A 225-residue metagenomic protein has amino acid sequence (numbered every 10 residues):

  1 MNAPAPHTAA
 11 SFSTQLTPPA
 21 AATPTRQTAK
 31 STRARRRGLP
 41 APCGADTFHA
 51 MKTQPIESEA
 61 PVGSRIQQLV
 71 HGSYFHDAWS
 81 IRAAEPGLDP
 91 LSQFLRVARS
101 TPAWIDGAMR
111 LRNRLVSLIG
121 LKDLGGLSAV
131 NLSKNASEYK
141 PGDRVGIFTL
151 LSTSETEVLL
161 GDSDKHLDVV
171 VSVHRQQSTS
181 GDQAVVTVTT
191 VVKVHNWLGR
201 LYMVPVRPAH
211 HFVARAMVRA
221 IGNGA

Functional and structural regions predicted by a protein language model:
A3-A5, F12-A22: Residue-level detector of structural "landmarks"
T8-T14, R26, S31-R37: Low-acidity, Ser/Thr- and Arg-rich intrinsically disordered low-complexity segments
F48-N131: Hydrophobic ligand-binding cavity/cleft-lining segments
K52, S128-L132, K140-D143, F148-L151 (+1 more regions): Mature, function-bearing regions of proteins
S137-S180: Hydrophobic-ligand binding "helix-grip"
K165-V204: Beta-strand/loop substructures that line and gate deep hydrophobic ligand-binding cavities in soluble
Y202-A225: A conserved amphipathic terminal alpha-helix motif
